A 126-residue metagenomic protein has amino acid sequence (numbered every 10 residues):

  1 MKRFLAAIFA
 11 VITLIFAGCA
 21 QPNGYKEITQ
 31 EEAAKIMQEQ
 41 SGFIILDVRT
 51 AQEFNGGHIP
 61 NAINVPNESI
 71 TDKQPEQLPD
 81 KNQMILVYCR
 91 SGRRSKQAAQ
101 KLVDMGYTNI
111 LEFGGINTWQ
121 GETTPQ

Functional and structural regions predicted by a protein language model:
K2-I8, T13-I36, F43, Q52-M84 (+1 more regions): Rhodanese-like catalytic fold shared by cysteine-dependent sulfurtransferases and DSP/PTP-type phosphatases
I45-D47: Structural scaffold elements adjacent to functional motifs in cytosolic proteins
